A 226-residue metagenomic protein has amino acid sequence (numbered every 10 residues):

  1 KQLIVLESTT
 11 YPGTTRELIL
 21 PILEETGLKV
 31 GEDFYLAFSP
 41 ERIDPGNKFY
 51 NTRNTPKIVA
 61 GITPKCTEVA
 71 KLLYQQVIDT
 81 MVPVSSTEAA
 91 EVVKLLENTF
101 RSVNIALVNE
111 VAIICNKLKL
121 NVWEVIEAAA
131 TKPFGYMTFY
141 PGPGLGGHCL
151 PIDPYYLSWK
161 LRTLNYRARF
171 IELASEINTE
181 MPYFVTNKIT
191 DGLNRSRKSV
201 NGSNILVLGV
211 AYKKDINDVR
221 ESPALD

Functional and structural regions predicted by a protein language model:
K1-D226: Structural/interface elements that position substrates and couple domains in central-metabolism enzymes
